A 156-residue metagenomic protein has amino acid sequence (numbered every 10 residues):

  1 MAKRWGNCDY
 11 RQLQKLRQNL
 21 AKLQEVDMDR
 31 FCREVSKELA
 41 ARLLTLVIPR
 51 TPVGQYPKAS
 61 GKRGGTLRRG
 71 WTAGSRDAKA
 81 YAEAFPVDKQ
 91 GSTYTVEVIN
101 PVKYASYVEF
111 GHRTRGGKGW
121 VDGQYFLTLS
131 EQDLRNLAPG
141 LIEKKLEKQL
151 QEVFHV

Functional and structural regions predicted by a protein language model:
M1-K15: Acidic, low-complexity proline/glycine-rich segments
A2, G6, D29, A84 (+3 more regions): Residues at structural and domain junctions
A2-R4, Q18-G117, K148, F154-V156: Short, low-complexity, charged/polar segments at coil/turn and helix-coil boundaries
N7-R11, L23, E34, D133 (+2 more regions): Alpha-helix boundary/N-cap detector
Y10, G61-K62, T128: Helix-centric, low-specificity signal for extended rod-like, repetitive segments
T114-V156: Lipid-handling modules and contact-site tethers
